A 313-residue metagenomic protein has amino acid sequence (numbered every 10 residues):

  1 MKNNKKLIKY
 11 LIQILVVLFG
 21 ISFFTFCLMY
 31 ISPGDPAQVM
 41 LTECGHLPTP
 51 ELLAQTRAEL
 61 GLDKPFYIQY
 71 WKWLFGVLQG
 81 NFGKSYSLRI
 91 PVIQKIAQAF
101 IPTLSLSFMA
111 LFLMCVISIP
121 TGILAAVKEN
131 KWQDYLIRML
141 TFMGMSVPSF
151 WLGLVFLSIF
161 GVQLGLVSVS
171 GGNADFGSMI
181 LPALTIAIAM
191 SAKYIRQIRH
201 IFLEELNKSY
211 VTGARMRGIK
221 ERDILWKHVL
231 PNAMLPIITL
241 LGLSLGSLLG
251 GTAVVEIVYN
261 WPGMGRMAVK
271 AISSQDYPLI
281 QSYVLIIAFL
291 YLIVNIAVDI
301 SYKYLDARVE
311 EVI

Functional and structural regions predicted by a protein language model:
M1-I14, M216: N-terminal Sec/SRP start-transfer signal
N3-N4, I96-Q133, N173-I313: Alpha-helical transmembrane segments of integral membrane proteins, especially multi-pass inner/plasma-membrane
V17, E129, Q133-M143, S149: Small-residue-rich alpha-helical segments with characteristic i,i+4
L18-I68, G165-L181: Hydrophobic alpha-helical transmembrane segments of membrane transport/permease proteins and related membrane-embedded
F19-F24, F108-F112, V155-S158, L285: Hydrophobic alpha-helical transmembrane segments of multi-pass integral membrane proteins
F24-I31, L60-G61, F75, M139-S168 (+1 more regions): Membrane-water interface segments at the C-terminal ends of transmembrane alpha-helices in multi-pass inner-membrane
L62-I119: An internal, D/E-rich "acidic patch" concept
